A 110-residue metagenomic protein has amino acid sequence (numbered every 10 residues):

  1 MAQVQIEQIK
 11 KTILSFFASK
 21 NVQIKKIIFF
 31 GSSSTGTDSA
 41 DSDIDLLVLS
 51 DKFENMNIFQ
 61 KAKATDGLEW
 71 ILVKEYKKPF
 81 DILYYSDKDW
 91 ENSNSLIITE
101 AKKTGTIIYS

Functional and structural regions predicted by a protein language model:
M1-K26, T35-A40, S50-S110: Catalytic core of pol beta-like nucleotidyltransferases
F30-S32: Glycine-rich beta-strand-to-loop/alpha-helix junction loops that act as flexible
D45-V48: Short beta-strand->loop micro-motif that forms the acidic, two-metal-ion catalytic signature in nucleotide-processing
